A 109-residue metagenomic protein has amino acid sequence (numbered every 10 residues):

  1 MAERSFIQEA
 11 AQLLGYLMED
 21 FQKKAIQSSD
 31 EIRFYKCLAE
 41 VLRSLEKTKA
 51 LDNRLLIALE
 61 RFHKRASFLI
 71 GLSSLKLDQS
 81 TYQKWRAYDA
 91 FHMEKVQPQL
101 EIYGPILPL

Functional and structural regions predicted by a protein language model:
M1-E40, M93, L100-P108: Short terminal alpha-helical segments
E9, L14, Q27-S28, L55-L56 (+3 more regions): Short linear sequence motifs
M18-L72: Amphipathic alpha-helical interaction modules
K64-L109: Amphipathic alpha-helical binding modules
